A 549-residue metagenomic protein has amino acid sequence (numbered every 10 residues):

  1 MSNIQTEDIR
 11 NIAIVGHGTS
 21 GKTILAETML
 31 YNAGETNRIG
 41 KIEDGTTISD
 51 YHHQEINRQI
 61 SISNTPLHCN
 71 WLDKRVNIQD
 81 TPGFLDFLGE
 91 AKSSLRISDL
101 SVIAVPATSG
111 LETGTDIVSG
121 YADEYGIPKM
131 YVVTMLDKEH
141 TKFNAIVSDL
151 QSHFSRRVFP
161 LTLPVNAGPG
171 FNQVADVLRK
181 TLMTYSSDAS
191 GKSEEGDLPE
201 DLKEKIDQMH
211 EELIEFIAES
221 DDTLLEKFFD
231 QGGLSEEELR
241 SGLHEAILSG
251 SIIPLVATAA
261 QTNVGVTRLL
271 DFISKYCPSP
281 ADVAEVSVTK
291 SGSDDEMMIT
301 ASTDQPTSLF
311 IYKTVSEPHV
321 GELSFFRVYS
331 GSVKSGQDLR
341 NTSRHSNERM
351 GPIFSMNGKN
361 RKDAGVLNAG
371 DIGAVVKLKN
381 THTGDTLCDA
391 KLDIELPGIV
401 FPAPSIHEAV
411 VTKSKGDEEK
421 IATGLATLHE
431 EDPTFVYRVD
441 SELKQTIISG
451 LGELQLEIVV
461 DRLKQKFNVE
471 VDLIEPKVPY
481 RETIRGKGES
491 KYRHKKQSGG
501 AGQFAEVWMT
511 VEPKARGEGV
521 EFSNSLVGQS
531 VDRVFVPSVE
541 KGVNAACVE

Functional and structural regions predicted by a protein language model:
M1-E549: Structural and coupling elements of P-loop NTPases
